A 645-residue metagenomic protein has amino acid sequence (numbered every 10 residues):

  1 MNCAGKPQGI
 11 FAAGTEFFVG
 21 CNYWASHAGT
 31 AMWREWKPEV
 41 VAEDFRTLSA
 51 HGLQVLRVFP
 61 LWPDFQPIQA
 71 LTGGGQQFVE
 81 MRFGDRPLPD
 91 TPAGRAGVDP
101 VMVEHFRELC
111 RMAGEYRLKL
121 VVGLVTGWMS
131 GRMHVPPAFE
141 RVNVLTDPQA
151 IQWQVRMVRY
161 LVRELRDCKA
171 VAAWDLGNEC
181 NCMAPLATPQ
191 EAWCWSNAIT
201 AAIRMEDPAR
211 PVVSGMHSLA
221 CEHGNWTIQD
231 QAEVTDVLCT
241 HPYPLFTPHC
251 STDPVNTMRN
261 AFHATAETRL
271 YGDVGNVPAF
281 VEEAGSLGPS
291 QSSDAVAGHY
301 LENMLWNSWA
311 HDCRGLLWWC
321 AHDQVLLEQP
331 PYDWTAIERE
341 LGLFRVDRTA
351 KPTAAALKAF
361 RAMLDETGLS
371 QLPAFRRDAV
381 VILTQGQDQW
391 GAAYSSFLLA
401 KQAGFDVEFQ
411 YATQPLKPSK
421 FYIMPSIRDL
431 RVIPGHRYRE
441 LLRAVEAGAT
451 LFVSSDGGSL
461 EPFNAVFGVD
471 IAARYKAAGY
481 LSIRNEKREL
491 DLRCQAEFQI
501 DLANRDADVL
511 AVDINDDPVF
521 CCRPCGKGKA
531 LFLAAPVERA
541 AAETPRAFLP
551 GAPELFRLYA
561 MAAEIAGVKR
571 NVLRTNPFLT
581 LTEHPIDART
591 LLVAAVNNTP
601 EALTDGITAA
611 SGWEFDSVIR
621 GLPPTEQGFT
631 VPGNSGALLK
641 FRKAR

Functional and structural regions predicted by a protein language model:
N2-V237, G298, W318, Q324: Active-site mouth of glycoside hydrolases
A25, C180-P189, P242-P254, A266-L301 (+2 more regions): Active-site clefts of carbohydrate-active enzymes
N197-P211, D230-V237, T252-D323, V512: Catalytic-core region of carbohydrate-active enzymes that cleave or remodel glycosidic bonds
V213-H249, S290-H299, L305, L326 (+3 more regions): Substrate-binding cleft/loops of secretory-pathway carbohydrate-active enzymes
E283-S290, D294-A295, Y300-T349, G386-Q387 (+1 more regions): Aromatic/acidic polysaccharide-binding cleft in carbohydrate-active enzymes
A321-D378, S395: Aromatic-rich peripheral "rim/lid" segments of glycoside hydrolase catalytic domains that contact and position glycan
L399-K417: A short, well-structured beta->alpha microelement
D429-R645: A conserved amphipathic helix/loop scaffold that creates a polar/acidic microenvironment used either to coordinate
